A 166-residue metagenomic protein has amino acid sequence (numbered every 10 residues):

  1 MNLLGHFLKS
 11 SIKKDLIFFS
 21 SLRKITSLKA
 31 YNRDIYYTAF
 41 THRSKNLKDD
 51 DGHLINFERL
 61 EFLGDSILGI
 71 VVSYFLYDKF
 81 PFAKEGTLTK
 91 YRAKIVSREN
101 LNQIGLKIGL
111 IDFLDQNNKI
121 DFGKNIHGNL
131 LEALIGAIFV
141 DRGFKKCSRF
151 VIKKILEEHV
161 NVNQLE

Functional and structural regions predicted by a protein language model:
M1-E166: Double-stranded RNA-binding/processing signature
